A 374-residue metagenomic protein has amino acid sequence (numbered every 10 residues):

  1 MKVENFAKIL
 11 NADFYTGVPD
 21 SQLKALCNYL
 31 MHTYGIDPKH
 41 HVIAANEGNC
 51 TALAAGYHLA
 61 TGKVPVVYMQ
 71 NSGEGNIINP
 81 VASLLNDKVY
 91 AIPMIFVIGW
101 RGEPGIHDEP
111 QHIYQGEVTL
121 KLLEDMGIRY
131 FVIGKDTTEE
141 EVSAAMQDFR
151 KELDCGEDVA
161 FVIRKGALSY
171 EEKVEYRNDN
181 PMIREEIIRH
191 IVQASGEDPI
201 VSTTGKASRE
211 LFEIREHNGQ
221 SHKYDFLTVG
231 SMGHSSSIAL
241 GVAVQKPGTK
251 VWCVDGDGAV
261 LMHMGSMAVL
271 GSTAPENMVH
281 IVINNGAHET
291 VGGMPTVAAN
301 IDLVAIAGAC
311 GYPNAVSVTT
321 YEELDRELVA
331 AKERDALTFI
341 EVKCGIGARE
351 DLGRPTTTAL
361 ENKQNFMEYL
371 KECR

Functional and structural regions predicted by a protein language model:
M1-E124, I128, V132-I238, V244-Q245 (+6 more regions): Thiamine diphosphate
M69-S72, T249-V260, G265-M267: DG-centered beta-turn motif at the end of beta-strands
V81-A82, A91-M94, M264-N284: A short alpha/beta connector and helix-capping loop motif
R150, T320-E333: A short, acidic, amphipathic alpha-helical segment used as a generic capping/interface helix at domain edges
I163, V254-D257, I283, I340-V342: Active-site flanking residues adjacent to catalytic metal/cofactor-binding acidic residues
Q245-D255, A274-N277: Phosphate-handling active-site elements
M278-G311, S317: A contiguous pocket-lining binding segment that forms or flanks enzyme active sites
E333-G347: A contiguous, mid-protein "functional segment" used to position or interact with cofactors/ions or partner subunits
